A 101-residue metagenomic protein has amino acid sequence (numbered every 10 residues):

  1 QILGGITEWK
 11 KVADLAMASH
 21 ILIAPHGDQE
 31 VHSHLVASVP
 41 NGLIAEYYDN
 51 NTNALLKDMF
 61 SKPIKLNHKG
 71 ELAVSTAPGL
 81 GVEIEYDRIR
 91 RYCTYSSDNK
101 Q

Functional and structural regions predicted by a protein language model:
Q1-E71: Shared catalytic-loop signature of beta/alpha-barrel
M59-Q101: C-terminal extensions of enzymes
